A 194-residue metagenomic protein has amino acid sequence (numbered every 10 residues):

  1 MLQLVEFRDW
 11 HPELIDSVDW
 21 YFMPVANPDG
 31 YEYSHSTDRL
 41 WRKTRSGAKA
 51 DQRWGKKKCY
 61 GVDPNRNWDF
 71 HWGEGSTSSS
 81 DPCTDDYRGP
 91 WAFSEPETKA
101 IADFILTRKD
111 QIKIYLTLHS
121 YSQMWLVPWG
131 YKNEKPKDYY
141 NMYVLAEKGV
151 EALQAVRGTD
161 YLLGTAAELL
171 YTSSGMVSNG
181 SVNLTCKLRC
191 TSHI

Functional and structural regions predicted by a protein language model:
M1-S34: Short helix-loop-beta-strand segments that form the rim/entrance of peptidase-like active sites
S36-D38: "Short basic amphipathic alpha-helical interaction patches in structured regions
W41-I194: Metallocarboxypeptidase
